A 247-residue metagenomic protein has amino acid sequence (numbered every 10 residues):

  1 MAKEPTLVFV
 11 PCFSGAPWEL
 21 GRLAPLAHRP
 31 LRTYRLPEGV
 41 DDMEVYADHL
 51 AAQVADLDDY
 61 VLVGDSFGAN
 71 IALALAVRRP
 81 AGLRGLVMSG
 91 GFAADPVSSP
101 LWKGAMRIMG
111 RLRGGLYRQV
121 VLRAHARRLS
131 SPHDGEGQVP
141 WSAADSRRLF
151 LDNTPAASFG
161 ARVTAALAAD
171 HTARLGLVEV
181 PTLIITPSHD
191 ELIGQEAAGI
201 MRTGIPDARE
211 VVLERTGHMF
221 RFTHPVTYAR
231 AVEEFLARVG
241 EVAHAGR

Functional and structural regions predicted by a protein language model:
A2-D41: Conserved HGGG/HGGXW glycine-rich cap/lid loop of the alpha/beta-hydrolase fold
G64-G68, A72: Gly/Ala-rich beta-loop-alpha elbow adjacent to hydrolase catalytic centers
V77, G82-G115: Flexible "cap/lid" loop of the alpha/beta hydrolase fold
V97-S98, R118-G176: Conserved alpha/beta-hydrolase catalytic His-Asp/Glu region
V178, I184-T186, D190: Short beta-strand/loop motif that positions the catalytic acidic residue of the alpha/beta-hydrolase fold
E191-A197: Conserved alpha/beta-hydrolase "acid-adjacent" motif
A198, R202-M219: Catalytic histidine neighborhood in serine/cysteine hydrolases with alpha/beta-hydrolase-type architecture
T216-A229: Catalytic histidine-centered segment of alpha/beta-hydrolase-like enzymes
